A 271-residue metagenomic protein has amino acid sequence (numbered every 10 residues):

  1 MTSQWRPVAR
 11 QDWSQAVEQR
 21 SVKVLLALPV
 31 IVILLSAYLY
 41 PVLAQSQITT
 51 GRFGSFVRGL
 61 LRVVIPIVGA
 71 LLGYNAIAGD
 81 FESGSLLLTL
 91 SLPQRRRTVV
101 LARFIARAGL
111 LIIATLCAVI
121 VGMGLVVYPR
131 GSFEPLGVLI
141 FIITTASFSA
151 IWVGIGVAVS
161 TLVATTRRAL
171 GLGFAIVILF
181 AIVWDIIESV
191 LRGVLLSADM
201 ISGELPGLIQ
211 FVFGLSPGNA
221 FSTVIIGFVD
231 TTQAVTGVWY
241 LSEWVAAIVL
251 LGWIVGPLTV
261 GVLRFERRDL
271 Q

Functional and structural regions predicted by a protein language model:
M1-P29, L270: Aromatic- and glycine-rich beta-strand/loop motifs that create alpha-glucan
R20-V42, R58-A70, F174-V183: Hydrophobic alpha-helical transmembrane segments of multi-pass membrane transport/permease proteins
L28-V32, A106, A118, T144 (+2 more regions): Transmembrane alpha-helical core residues of multi-pass small-molecule transporters, especially secondary transporters
S36-V68, A106-R167: Secretory targeting signals
L39, L43, I182-T259, L263: Terminal transmembrane helical anchor/hairpin motif
Q47-S55, A70-L92, F104: Transmembrane helix boundary and interhelical loop/hinge segments in multi-pass membrane proteins
Q94-R96: Short coil/turn motifs that cap or connect alpha-helices
W152-L195: Small-residue-rich alpha-helical segments with characteristic i,i+4
